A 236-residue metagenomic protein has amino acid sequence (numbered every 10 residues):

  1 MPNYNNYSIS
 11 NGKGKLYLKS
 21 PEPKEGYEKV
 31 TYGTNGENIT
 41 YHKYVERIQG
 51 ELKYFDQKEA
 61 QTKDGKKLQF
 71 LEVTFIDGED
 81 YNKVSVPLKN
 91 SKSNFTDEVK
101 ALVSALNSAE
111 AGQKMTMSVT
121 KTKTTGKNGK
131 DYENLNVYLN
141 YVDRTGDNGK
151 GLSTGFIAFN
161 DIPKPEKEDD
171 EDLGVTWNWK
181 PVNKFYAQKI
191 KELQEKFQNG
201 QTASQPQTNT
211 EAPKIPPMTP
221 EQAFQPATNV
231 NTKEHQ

Functional and structural regions predicted by a protein language model:
M1-N90, N94-N107, T122-E195, Q207: OB-fold ssDNA-binding interfaces and closely related basic DNA-contact patches used across DNA replication/repair
E59, A203, Q207-N209, F224-A227: Compositionally biased, intrinsically disordered low-complexity segments enriched in polar/proline residues
A111-G112: Loop/turn positions that initiate beta-strands
T116-S118: Hydrophobic beta-strand signal
E166-E168, E195-M218: Intrinsic-disorder/low-complexity linker and hinge segments
M218-Q236: Long, low-complexity, intrinsically disordered segments
